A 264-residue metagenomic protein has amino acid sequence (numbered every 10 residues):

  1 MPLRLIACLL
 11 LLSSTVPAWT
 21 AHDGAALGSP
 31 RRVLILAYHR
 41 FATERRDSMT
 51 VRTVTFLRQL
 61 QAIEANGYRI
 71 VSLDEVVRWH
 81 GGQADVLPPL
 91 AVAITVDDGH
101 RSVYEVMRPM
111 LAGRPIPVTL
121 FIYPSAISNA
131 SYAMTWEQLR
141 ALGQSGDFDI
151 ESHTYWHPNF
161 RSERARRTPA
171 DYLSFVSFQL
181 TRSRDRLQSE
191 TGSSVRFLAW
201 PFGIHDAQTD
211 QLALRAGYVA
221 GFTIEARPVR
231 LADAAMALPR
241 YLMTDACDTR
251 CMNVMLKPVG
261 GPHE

Functional and structural regions predicted by a protein language model:
M1-L5: Positively charged n-region of N-terminal signal peptides that target proteins for export
I6-T15: Bacterial N-terminal signal peptides
P17-V92, C247-T249, L256-E264: N-terminal pre-catalytic segment of deacetylase/amide-hydrolase enzymes
R31-T43, Q83, L87-V92, H100-R101 (+2 more regions): Metal-dependent polysaccharide deacetylase catalytic core of the NodB/CE4 family, i.e., the active-site-bearing domain
S48, V71-E75, Y123, S194-W200 (+1 more regions): Surface-exposed patches in mature extracellular/periplasmic domains of secreted proteins
I204-A220: Short, electropositive alpha-helical surface patch
R227-M255: A cross-kingdom marker for long, charged
